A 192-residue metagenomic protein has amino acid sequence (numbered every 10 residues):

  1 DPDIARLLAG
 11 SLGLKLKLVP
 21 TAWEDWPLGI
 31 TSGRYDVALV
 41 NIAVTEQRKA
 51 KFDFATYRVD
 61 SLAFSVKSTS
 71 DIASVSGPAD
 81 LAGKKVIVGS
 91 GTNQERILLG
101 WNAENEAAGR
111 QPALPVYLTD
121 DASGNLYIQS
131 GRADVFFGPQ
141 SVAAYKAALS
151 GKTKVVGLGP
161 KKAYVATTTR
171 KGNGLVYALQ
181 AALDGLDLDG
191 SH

Functional and structural regions predicted by a protein language model:
P2-S11, S70-I72, A79-D80, K84-K85 (+2 more regions): Extended ligand-binding regions for polar small-molecule ligands
I4-A5, W26-G29, S123-Y127, A133 (+1 more regions): Short, hydrophobic alpha-helical packing/hinge segments within bilobed ligand-binding/sensory domains
A5-L14, Q94-Y117, A148: Ligand-binding cleft/hinge of the Venus flytrap
R6, G10, K15-A79: Acidic, polar ligand-binding/catalytic clefts
G13-K15, T31-V40, K84-K85, Q129-G138 (+1 more regions): Alpha-to-beta junction loops
K17-L28, A73, P112-L126, A163: Short helix-initiation/N-cap motifs at beta->coil->alpha
I42-K49, I97-E104, Y127-K161: A ligand-binding cleft/hinge motif common to bilobed small-molecule-binding domains
V59-V66, A148-D184: Periplasmic-binding protein-like
